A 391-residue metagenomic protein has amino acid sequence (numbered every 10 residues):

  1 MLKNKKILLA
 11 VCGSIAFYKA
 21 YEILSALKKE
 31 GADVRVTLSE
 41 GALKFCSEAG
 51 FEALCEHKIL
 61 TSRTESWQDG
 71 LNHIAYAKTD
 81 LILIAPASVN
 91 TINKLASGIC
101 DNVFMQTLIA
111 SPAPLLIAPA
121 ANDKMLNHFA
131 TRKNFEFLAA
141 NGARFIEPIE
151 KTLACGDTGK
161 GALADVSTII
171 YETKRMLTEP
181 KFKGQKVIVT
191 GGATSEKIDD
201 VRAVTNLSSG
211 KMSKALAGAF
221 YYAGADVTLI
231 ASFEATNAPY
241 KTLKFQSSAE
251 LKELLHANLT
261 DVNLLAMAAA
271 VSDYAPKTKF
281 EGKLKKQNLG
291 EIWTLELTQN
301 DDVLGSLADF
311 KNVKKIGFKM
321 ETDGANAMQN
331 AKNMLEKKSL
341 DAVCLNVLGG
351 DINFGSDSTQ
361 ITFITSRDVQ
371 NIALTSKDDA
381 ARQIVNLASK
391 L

Functional and structural regions predicted by a protein language model:
M1-L391: A cross-family phosphate/adenosyl-ligand binding-site feature
